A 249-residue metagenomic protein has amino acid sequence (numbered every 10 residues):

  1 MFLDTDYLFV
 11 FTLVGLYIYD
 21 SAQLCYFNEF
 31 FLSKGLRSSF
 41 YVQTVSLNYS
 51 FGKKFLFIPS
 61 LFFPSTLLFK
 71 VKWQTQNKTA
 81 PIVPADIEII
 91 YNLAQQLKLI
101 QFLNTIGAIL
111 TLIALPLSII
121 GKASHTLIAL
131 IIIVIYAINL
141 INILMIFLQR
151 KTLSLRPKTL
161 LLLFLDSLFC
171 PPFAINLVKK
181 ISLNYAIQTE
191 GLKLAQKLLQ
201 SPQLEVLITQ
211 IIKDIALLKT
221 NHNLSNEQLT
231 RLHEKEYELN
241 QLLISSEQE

Functional and structural regions predicted by a protein language model:
M1-T5: Short, strongly hydrophobic alpha-helical membrane anchors
D6-Q43, A137-F147: Hydrophobic alpha-helical membrane-embedded segments
I18-D20, V42, S50, N92 (+4 more regions): Compositionally biased, intrinsically disordered low-complexity regions enriched in proline and serine
L24-Q76: Membrane-interface amphipathic/juxtamembrane segments adjacent to transmembrane helices
F27-F30, K34-G35, S39, L115 (+3 more regions): Low-complexity, intrinsically disordered/propeptide-like segments
T75-P81, R231, L239: Intrinsically disordered, low-complexity segments enriched in glycine/proline and serine/threonine
Q76-L194: Transmembrane helical hairpin unit
T159-E249: Charged, low-complexity cytosol-facing tails and large interhelical loops of integral membrane proteins
